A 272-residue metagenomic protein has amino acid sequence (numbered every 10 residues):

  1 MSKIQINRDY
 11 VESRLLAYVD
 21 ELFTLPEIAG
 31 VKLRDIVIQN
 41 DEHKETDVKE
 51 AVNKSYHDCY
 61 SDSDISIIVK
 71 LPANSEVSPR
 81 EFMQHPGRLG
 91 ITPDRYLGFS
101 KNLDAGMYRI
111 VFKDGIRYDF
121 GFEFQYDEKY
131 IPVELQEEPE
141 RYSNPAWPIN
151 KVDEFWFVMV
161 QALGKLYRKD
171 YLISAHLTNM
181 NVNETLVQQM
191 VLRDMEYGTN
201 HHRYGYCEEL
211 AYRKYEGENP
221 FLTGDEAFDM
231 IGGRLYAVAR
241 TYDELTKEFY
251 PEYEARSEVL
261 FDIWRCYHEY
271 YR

Functional and structural regions predicted by a protein language model:
M1-P26, V37, E42-Y60, S66-F120: Metal-dependent nucleotidyltransferase catalytic core
S2-S13, M83-T185, G198-N200, R272: Conserved NTP/Mg2+-binding pocket subregion across the NTase superfamily
A29-G30: A structural preference for short, pocket-lining loop segments at secondary-structure junctions
R34: Alpha-helical phosphate/pyrophosphate-handling elements in metalloenzyme active cores
H43-E50, I131-V133, H202-Y204: Short aromatic-enriched loop/helix-cap "lid" or pocket-rim segments at secondary-structure transitions that line
V48, Q136-E138, M190-D194: Short, charged/polar low-complexity linear motifs in solvent-exposed/disordered segments
S66-I68, E123, T223, C266: A generic signature of intrinsically disordered, low-complexity regions enriched in glycine/proline and charged/polar
S143-R272: Conserved nucleotidyltransferase catalytic core and NTase-mimicking acidic/glycine-rich helix/loop elements in nucleic
